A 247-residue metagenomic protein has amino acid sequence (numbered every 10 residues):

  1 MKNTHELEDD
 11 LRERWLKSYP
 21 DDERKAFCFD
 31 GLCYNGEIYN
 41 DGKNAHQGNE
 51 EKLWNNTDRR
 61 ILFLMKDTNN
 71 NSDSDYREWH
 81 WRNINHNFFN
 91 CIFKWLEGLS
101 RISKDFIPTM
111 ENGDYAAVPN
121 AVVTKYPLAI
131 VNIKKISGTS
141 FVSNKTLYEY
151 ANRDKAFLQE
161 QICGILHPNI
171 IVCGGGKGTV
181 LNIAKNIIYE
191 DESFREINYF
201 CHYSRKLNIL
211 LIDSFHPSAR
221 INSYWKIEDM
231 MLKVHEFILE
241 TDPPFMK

Functional and structural regions predicted by a protein language model:
M1-E13, N144-Q159, T179-K247: C-terminal capping/extension of enzyme domains
K2-L166: A polyanion-binding, active-site-adjacent surface
D67-N71, K134-G138, G176-L181, H216-R220: Short, solvent-exposed loop/turn segments at secondary-structure junctions
N169-G174: Short glycine-rich phosphate-binding loop at a beta-alpha junction
